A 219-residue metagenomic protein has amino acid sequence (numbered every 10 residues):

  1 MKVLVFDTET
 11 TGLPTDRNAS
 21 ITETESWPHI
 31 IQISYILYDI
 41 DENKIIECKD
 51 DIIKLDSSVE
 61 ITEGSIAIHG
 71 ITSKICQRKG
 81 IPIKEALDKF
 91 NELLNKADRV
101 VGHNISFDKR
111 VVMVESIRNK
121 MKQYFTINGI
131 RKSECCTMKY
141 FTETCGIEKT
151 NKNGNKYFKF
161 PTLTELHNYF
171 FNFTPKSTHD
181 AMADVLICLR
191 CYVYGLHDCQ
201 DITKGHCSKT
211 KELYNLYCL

Functional and structural regions predicted by a protein language model:
M1-L4: Extreme N-terminal starter segment of soluble prokaryotic enzymes
T8-D16, I21-E23: Short acidic, Gly/Ser-rich segments with clustered Asp/Glu that frequently serve as metal-coordination loops in enzyme
D16, W27-I71, N91-L219: Metal-dependent phosphoesterase core characteristic of DEDDh/y 3'-5' exonuclease domains
I66-D88: Metal-dependent phosphoesterase signature
